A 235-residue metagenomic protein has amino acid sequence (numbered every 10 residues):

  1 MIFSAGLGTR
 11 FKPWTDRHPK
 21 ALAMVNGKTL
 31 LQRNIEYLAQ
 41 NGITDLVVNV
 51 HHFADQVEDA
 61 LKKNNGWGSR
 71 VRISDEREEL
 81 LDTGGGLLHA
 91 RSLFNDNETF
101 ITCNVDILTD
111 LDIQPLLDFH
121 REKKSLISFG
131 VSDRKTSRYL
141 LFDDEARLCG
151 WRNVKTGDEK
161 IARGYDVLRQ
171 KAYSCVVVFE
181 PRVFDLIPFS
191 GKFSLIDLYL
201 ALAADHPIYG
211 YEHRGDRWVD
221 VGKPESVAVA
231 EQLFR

Functional and structural regions predicted by a protein language model:
M1-V25, A39-N41, E212: Glycine-rich N-terminal loop/short-helix segment of MobA-like nucleotidyltransferase
I2, R10, K28-C103, P115 (+2 more regions): Conserved N-terminal catalytic core of the sugar/cofactor nucleotidyltransferase
L7, V105-I107: Active-site metal-binding loops of divalent metal-dependent hydrolases
L31, V57, A90, D106 (+3 more regions): Residue-level signal for inorganic ion chemistry
I73-S74, I127, G210: Generic preference for hydrophobic
T99-I101, L108, Q114-R121, R134-K135 (+1 more regions): Catalytic-core segments of class I nucleotidyltransferases/pyrophosphorylases that form NMP-activated intermediates
K123-D133: A short, conserved acidic/glycine-rich loop-to-beta-strand motif that forms the donor nucleotide-sugar/metal
L141-D143: Short beta-strand-to-turn element immediately C-terminal to the catalytic PLP-Schiff-base lysine in fold type I
